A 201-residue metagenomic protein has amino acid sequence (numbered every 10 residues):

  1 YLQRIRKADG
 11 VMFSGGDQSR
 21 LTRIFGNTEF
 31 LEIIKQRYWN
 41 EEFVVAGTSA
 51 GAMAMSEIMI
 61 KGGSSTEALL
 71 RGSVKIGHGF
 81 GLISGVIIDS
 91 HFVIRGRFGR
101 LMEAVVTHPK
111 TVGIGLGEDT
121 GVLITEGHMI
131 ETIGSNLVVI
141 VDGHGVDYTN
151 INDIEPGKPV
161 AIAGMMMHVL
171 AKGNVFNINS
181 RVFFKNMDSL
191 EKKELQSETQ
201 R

Functional and structural regions predicted by a protein language model:
Y1-S14, V175-I178: N-terminal beta1-alpha1 cap of cysteine-dependent amidohydrolase-like domains
R4-K7, E29-E42: Catalytic-core regions built around general acid/base machinery
S14-G15, Y38-M59: Catalytic nucleophile loop
Q18-S19, A52-M55, G121-L123: Short, active-site-adjacent cap segments at secondary-structure transitions
Q18-T28: Glycine/threonine-rich flexible loop motifs
L21-T22, S56, G63: Glycine/Thr-rich phosphate-binding loops of Rossmann-like dinucleotide-binding domains
N27-L31, G62-S64: Glycine-rich, phosphate-binding/catalytic loops in enzymes
M59-R201: C-terminal and late-domain segments of enzyme folds
